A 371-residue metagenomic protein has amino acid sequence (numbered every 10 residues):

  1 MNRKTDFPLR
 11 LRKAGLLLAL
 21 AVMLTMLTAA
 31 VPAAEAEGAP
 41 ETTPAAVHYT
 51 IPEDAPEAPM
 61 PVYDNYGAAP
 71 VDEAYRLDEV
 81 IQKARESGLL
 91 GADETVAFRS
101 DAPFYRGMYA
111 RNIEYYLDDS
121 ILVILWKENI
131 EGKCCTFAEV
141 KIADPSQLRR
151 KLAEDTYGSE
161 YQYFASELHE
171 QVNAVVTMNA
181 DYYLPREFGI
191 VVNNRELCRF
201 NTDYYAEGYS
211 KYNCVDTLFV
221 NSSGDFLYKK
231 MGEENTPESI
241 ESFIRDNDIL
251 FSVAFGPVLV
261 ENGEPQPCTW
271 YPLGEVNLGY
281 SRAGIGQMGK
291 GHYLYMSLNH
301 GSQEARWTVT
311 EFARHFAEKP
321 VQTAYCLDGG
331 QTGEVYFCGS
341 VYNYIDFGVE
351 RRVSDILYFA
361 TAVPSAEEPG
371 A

Functional and structural regions predicted by a protein language model:
M1-A45: Gram-positive cell-envelope targeting signals
V31, E35-K211, D216-T217: Zymogen propeptides
K141-D144, P185-R186, F219-L227, N262 (+3 more regions): Short acidic-glycine loop/turn motifs at beta-strand connectors
L152-S159, G232-P237, L298-S302: Short, solvent-exposed aromatic-acidic interface loops
S159-Y161, T236-F243, L278, E304-T310: A short, polar/proline- and glycine-enriched secondary-structure boundary/capping micro-motif
V176-A180, Y228, T323-L327: General beta-strand structural signal in soluble alpha/beta enzymes
Y183-W270: Active-site-adjacent helix-turn-beta-strand microarchitecture at beta-sheet edges that either contains or buttresses
G189-Y212, C268-L327, T332-A371: Conserved, well-ordered active-site substructure
